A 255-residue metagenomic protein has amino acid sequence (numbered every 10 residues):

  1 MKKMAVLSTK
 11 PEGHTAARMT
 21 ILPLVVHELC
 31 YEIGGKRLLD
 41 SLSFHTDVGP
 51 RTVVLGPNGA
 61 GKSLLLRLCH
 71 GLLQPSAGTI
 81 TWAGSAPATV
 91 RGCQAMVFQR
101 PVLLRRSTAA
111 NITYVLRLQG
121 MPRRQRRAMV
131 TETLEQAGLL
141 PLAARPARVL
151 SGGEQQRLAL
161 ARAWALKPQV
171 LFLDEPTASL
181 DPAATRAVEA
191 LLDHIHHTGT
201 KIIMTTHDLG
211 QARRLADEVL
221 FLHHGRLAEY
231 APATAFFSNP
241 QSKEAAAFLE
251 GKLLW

Functional and structural regions predicted by a protein language model:
H70: Helix-to-loop junction immediately C-terminal to a conserved catalytic motif
R124-L142: Conserved ABC ATPase "signature" region
P146-L150, E154: Conserved ABC ATPase signature
L171-D174: Catalytic Walker B motif of ABC-type/P-loop ATPase nucleotide-binding domains
T206-H207: H-loop/switch region of ABC-family ATPase nucleotide-binding domains
A212-R214: A short, surface-exposed alpha-helical micro-motif characterized by mixed small hydrophobic and charged/polar residues
